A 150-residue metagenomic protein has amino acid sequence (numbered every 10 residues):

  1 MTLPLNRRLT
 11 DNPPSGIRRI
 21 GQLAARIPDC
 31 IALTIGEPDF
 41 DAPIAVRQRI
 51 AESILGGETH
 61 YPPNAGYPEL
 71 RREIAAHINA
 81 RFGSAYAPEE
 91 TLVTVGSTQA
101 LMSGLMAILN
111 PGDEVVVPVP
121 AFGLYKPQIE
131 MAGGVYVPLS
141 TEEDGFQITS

Functional and structural regions predicted by a protein language model:
M1-P13: Conserved PLP-binding active-site segment in aminotransferase class I/II-type PLP enzymes
L3, G57, N110-G112: Short, surface-exposed connector motifs at secondary-structure boundaries
L3, I31-T34, V137-S140: Short beta-strands and strand-loop turn motifs
L5-N6, G16-I17, E69, L124-K126 (+1 more regions): Intrinsically disordered, low-complexity sequence elements enriched in Ser/Thr/Gly/Pro
T10-G96, S103: N-terminal small-domain helix-loop-helix segment of the aminotransferase-like
P38-D41, Q99, G123, D144: Surface-exposed, flexible loop/turn segments at secondary-structure boundaries
E89, A107-S150: PLP-dependent aminotransferase-like
